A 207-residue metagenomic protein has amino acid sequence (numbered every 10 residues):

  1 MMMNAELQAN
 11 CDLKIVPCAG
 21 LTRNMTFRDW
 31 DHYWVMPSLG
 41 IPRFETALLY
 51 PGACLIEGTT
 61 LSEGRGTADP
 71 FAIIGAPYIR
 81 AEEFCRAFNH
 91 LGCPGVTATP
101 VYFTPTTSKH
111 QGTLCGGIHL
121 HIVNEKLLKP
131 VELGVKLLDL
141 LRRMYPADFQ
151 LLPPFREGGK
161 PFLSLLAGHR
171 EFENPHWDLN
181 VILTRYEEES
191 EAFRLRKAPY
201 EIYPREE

Functional and structural regions predicted by a protein language model:
M1-A53: Conserved anion/nucleotide-ligand pocket segment
M1-M2, E83-A87, A192: Amphipathic alpha-helical segments that form well-ordered structural scaffolds and often line/cohere around active
N4-A9, C93, R142-P146, A198: Generic secondary-structure signature for well-ordered alpha-helical cores
Q8-N10, G64-D69, T113-C115: Short gly/pro-enriched beta-turn/loop segments at secondary-structure junctions
A47-E57, T99-P105: A general structural motif
G52-G92: Oxyanion-binding "anion nests"
G75-R185: Conserved functional hotspot residues or short segments at active or partner-binding sites across diverse domains
R170-E207: C-terminal regions of mature proteins
